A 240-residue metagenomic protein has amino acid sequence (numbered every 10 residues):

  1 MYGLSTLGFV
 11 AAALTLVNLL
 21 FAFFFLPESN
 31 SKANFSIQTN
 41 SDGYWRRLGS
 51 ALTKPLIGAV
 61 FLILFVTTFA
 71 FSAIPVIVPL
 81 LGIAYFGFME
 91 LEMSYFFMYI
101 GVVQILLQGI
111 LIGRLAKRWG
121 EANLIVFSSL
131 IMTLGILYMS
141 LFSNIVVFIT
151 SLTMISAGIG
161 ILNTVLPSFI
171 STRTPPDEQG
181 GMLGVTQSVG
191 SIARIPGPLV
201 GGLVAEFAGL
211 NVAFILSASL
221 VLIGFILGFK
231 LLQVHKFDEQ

Functional and structural regions predicted by a protein language model:
M1-F24: Helix-loop-helix hairpin linking two adjacent transmembrane segments in secondary transporters
P27-L62: Juxtamembrane intracellular "pre-TM" segments in multi-pass secondary transporters
T53-I74, T153: Pair of pore-lining "gating" transmembrane helices in MFS-fold secondary transporters
V76-M93: Short amphipathic helix-loop junctions that connect adjacent transmembrane helices in Major Facilitator Superfamily/SLC
L107-E121, A205: Helix-to-loop junctions at the C-terminal end of transmembrane segments in multipass secondary transporters
N123-Y138: Structural signature of the two symmetry-related core transmembrane helices
Y138-L152: Helix-loop junctions at membrane interfaces in 12-TM secondary transporters
I161-T174: Intracellular juxtamembrane helix-capping segments at the cytosolic ends of symmetry-related transmembrane helices
